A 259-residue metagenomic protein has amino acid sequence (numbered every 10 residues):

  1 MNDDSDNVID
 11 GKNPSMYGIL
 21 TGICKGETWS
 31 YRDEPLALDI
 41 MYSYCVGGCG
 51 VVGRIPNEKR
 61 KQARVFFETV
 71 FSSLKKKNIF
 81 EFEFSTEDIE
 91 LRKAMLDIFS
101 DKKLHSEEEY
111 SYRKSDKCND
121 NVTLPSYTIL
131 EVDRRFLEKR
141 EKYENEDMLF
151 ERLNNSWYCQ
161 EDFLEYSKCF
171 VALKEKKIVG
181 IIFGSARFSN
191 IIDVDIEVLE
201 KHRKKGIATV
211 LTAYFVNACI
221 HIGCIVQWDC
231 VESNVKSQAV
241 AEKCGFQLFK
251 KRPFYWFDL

Functional and structural regions predicted by a protein language model:
M1-P14, S115-W157: Short amphipathic alpha-helix that is part of the acyltransferase structural core
K12-K25, M148-C169: Active-site rim helix/loop that mediates acceptor-substrate recognition in acyltransferases
G22-Y44, S167-I182: Conserved beta-hairpin
R32-K139: Acyl-donor-binding surface of acyltransferase catalytic domains
R60-F71, K204-N217, A239, K243: Conserved acetyl-CoA-binding loop-helix of GNAT-fold acetyltransferases
I89-K102, T209, E232-K250: Conserved active-site alpha-helix within GNAT-family acetyltransferase domains
Y158-L199: A conserved beta-strand-loop-helix scaffold within acyl/acetyltransferase catalytic domains
I196, V226-C230: Conserved hydrophobic beta-strand within the GNAT/NAT acetyltransferase core sheet that lines the active-site cleft
